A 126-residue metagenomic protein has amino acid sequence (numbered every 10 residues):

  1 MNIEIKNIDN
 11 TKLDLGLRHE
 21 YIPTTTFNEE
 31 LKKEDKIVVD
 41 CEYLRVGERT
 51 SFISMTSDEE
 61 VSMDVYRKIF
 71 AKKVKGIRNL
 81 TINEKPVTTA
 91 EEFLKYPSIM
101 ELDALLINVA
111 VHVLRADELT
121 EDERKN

Functional and structural regions predicted by a protein language model:
M1-G16: Short, intrinsically disordered N-terminal pre-domain segments
N10, E20, D122-R124: Generic N-terminal leader/processing signal
D14-F27: Short acidic, Pro/Gly- and aromatic-enriched capping/linker segments at domain boundaries
F27-N126: Short, surface-exposed, charged amphipathic helix/loop patches that serve as local interaction elements
